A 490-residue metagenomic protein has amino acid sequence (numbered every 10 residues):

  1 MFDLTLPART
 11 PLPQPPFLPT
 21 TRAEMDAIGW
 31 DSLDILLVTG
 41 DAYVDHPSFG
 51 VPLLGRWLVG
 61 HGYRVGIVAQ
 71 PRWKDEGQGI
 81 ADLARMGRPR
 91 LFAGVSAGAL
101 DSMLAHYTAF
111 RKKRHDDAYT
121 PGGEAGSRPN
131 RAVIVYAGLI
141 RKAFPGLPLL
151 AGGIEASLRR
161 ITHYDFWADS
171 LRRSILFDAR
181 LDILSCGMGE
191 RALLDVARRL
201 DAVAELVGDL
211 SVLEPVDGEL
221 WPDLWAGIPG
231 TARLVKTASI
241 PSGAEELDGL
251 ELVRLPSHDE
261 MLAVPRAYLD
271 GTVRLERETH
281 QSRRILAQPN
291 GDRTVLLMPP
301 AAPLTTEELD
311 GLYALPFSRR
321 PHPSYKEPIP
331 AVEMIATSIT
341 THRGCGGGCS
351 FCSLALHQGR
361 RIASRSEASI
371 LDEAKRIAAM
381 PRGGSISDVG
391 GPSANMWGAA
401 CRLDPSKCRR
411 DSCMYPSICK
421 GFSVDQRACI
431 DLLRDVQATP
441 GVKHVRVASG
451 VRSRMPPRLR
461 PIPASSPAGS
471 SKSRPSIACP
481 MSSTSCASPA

Functional and structural regions predicted by a protein language model:
L6-S32, A42, L269-S338: N-terminal [4Fe-4S]-dependent radical SAM core
P19-R22, G50-L53, G66-D82, V133-G138 (+6 more regions): Short alpha-helical segments and helix-capping/turn motifs at coil-helix boundaries
W30, L37-G40, L53, I67 (+2 more regions): Conserved SAM/AdoMet-binding glycine-rich loop
V38-Y43, Y325-S353, A378, S385-S387: N-terminal pre-triad scaffold of radical SAM enzymes
A42, G50, A69-N290, L297-M298: Glycine-rich beta-alpha loop elements in corrinoid/cobalamin-binding modules across cobalamin-dependent enzymes
K74, D101-F110, L158-R160, E190-D195 (+6 more regions): Flexible glycine/acidic-rich beta-alpha junction loops that bind and position SAM and/or redox cofactors in anaerobic
D182, L312, C345, I370: Conserved, mostly hydrophobic/aromatic
C352-S369: Iron-sulfur (Fe-S) cluster-binding segments and ferredoxin-like electron-carrier domains, especially [2Fe-2S]
